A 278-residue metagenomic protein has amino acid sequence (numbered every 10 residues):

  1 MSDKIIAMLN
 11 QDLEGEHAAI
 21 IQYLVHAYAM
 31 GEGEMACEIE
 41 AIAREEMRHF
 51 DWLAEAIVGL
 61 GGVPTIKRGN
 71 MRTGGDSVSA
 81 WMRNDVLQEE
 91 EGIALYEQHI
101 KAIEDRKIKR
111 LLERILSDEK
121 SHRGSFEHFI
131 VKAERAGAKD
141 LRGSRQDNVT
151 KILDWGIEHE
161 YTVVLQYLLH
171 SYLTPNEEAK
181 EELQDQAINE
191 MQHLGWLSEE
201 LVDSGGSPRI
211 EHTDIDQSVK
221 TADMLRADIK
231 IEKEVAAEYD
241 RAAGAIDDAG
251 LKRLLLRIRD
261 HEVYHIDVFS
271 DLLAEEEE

Functional and structural regions predicted by a protein language model:
M1-E278: Iron-associated oxidoreductase/ferritin-like identity signal
